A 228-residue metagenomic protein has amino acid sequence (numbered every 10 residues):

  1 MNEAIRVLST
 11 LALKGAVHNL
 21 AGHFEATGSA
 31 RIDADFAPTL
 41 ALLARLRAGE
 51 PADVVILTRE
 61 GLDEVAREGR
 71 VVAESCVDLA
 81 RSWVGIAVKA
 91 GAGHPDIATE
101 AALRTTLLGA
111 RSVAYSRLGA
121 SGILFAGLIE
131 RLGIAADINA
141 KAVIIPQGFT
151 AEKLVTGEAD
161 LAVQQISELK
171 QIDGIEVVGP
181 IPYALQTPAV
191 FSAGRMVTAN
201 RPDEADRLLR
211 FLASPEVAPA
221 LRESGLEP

Functional and structural regions predicted by a protein language model:
M1-T27, D33-D35, L40, A44-E50 (+3 more regions): Exported/periplasmic ABC-transporter solute-binding proteins
E50-P51, A73: Short glycine-enriched, charge-decorated loop/helix-capping segments at active-site entrances that position
V55-T58, E74-S75, A80: Short beta-strand elements of ligand-binding domains
